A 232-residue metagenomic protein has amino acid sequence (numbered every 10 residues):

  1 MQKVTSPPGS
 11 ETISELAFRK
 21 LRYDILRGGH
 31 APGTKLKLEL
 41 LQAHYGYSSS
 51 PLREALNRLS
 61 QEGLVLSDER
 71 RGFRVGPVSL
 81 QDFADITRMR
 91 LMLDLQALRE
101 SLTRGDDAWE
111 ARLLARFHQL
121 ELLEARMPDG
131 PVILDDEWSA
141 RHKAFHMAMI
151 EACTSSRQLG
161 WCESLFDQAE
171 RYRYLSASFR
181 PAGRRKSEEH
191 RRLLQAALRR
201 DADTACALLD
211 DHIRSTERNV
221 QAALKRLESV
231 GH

Functional and structural regions predicted by a protein language model:
M1-T103, Q221-H232: Short linear motifs at protein or domain termini
E15, L91, L114, R184-E188: Amphipathic alpha-helical repeat elements characteristic of tetratricopeptide repeat
L26-R27, L102, A125, T154 (+1 more regions): Residues at helix-coil transition
H44, S178-H232: C-terminal regulatory/effector modules of DNA-binding transcriptional regulators
R53, R104-D107, D129-I133, F179-G183 (+1 more regions): Juxtamembrane/interface motifs at transmembrane-helix termini
E100, A148, A152, N219: Short alpha-helical functional segments enriched in proximate histidine and acidic residues
D107-L175, E188-Q195, T204-R214: Conserved amphipathic alpha-helical segments that form helical-bundle/coiled-coil interaction surfaces
